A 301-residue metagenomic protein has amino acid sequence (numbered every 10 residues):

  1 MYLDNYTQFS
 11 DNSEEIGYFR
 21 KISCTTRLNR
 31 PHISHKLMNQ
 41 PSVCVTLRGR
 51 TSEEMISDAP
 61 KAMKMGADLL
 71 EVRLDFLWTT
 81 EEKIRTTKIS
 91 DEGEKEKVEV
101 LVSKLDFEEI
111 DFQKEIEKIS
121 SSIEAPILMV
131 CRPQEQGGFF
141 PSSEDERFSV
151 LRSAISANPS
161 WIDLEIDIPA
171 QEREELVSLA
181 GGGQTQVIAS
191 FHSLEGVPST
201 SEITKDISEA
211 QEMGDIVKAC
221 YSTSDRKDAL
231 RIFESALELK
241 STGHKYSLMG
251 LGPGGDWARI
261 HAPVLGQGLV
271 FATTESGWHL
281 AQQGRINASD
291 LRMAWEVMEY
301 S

Functional and structural regions predicted by a protein language model:
N5-E15: Short terminal hydrophobic/aromatic SLiMs and anchors at protein ends
G17-S57: N-terminal amphipathic alpha-helix/helix-capping segment at the start of soluble metabolic enzymes
N29-R30, D145-S149, I203: Short amphipathic beta-strand starts and helix->beta connectors
H35-N39, S121, A154-S156, E209-Q211 (+2 more regions): Solvent-exposed alpha-helices and their adjacent loops that cap or buttress functional pockets in soluble metabolic
Q40-V43, G66-D68, I123-I127, N158-S160 (+3 more regions): Short, well-ordered coil/turn segments that N-cap beta-strands
V43, L47-A62, L69-L179, H192-G196: Active-site beta->alpha loop and helix N-cap motifs at the rims of alpha/beta catalytic domains
D167-S301: Catalytic alpha/beta core domains of metabolic enzymes, predominantly
